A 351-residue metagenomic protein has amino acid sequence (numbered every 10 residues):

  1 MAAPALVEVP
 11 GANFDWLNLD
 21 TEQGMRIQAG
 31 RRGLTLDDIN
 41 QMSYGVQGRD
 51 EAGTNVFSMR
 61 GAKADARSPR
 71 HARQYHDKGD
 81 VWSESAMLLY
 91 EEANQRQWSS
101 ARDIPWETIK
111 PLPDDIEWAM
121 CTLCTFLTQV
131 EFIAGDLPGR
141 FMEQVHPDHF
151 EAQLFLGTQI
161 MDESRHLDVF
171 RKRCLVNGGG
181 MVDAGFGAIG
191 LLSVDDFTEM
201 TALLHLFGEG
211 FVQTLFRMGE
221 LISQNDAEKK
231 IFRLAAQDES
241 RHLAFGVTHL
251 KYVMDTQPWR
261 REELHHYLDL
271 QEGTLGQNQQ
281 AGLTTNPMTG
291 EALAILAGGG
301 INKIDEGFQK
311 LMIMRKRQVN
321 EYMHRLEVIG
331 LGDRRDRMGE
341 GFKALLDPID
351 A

Functional and structural regions predicted by a protein language model:
M1-H149, Q153, G180, E199 (+1 more regions): Terminal targeting/low-complexity segments that flank the catalytic cores of oxidoreductases
D114, L192-S193, F207: Short helix-capping and inter-helix turn/linker motifs at the boundaries of alpha-helical repeat units
L127-G135, L156-C174, A202-Q213, A235-G246 (+1 more regions): Alpha-helical transition-metal enzyme core signature, strongest for iron centers
A134-D196: Long, hydrophobic, well-ordered secondary-structure blocks that form the structural core and pocket-lining surfaces
R173-A188, F197-S223: All-alpha helical catalytic cores of prenyl diphosphate-utilizing isoprenoid enzymes
L215-G276: Aromatic-anchored, glycine/proline-accented short structural segments that stabilize local strand-turns or short
